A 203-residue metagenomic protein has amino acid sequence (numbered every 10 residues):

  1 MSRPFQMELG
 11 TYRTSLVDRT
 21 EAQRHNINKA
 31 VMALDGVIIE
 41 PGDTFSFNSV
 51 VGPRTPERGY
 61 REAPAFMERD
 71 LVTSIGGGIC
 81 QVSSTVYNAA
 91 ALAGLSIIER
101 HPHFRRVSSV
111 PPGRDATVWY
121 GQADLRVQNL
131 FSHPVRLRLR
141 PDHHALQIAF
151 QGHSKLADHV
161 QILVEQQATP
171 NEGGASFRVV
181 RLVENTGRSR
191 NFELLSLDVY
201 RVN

Functional and structural regions predicted by a protein language model:
M1-N203: Well-ordered beta-sheet/strand-loop patches within structured domains
